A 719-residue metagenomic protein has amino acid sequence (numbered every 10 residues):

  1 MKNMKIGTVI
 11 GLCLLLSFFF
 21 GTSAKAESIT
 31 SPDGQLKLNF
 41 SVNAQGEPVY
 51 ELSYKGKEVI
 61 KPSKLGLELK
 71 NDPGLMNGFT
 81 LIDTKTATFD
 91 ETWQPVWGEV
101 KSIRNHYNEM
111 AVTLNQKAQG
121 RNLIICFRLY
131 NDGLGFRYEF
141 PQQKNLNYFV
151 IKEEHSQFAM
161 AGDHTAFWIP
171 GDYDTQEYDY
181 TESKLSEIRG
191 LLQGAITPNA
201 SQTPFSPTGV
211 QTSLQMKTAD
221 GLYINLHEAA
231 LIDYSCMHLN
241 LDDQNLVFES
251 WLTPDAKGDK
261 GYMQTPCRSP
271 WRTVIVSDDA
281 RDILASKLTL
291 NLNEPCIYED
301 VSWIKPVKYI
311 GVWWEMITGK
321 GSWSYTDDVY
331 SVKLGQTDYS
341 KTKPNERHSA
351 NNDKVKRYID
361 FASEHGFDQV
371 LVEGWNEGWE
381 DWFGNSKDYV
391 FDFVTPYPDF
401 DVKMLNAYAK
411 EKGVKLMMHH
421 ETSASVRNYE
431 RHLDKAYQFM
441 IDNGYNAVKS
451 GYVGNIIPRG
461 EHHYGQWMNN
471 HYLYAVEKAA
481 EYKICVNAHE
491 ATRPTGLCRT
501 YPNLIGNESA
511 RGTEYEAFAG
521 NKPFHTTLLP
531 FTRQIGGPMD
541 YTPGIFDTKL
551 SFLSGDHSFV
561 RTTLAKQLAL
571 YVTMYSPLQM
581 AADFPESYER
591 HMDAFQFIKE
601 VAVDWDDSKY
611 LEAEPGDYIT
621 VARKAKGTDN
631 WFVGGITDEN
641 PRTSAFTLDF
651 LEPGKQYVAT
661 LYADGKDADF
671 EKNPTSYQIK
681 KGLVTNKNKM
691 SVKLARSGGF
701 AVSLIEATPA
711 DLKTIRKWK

Functional and structural regions predicted by a protein language model:
M1-S28: Bacterial Sec-dependent N-terminal signal peptides
S28-D300, S676: N-terminal accessory beta-strand-rich subdomains and adjacent acidic, glycine-rich linkers that precede catalytic cores
V112, D583-F632, I636, D667-N673: Glycan-recognition and catalytic regions of carbohydrate-active enzymes
Q264-R357, H365, Q369: An acidic-aromatic substrate-binding cleft motif
D353-W375, M440-N446: Catalytic domains of carbohydrate-active enzymes, especially glycoside hydrolases
E373-T563: Aromatic- and carboxylate-enriched substrate-binding clefts and catalytic-loop regions of carbohydrate-active enzymes
P615-Y657, F700-S703: Carbohydrate-binding surface patches
K681-K719: C-terminal beta-strand-rich structural cap/linker in extracellular carbohydrate-active enzymes
